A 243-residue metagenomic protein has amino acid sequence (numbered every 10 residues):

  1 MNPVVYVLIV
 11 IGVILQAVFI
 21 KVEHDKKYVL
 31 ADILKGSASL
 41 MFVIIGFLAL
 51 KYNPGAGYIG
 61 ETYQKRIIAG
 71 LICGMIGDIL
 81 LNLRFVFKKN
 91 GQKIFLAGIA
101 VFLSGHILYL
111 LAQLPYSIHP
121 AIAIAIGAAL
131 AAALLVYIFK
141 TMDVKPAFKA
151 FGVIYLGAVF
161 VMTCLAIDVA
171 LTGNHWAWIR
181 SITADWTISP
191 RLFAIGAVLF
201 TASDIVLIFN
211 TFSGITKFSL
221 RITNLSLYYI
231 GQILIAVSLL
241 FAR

Functional and structural regions predicted by a protein language model:
M1-R243: Polytopic alpha-helical membrane-helix bundles and their juxtamembrane interface segments in multi-pass membrane
